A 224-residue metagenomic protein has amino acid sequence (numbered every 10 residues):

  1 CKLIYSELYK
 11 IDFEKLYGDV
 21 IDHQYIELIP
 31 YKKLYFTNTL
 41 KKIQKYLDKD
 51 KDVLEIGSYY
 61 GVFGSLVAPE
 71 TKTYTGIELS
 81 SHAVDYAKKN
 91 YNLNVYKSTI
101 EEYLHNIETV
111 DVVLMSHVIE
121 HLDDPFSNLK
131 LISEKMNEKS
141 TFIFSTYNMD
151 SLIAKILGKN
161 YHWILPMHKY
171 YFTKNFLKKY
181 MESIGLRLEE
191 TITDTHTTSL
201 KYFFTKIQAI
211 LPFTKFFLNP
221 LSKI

Functional and structural regions predicted by a protein language model:
C1-S116, F126-K130, T193-D194: Conserved N-terminal segment of class I S-adenosyl-L-methionine
S6-E7, V62-G64, S151-A154, T197-Y202: Short catalytic/ligand-binding loop motif for oxyanion handling, primarily in non-cytosolic enzymes, centered on
G18-I26, L157-L165, F204-L211: Short glycine/proline- and charge-enriched loop/turn segments that cap or connect secondary-structure elements
H117-H121: A short His-aromatic
F126-T141: A short glycine-rich, Lys/Arg-flanked "PGG" loop and its adjoining helix->strand segment in the class I
F144-Y170, N175-M181, K206: Short, glycine-/aromatic-enriched active-site segment of Class I SAM-dependent methyltransferases
K174-D194: A SAM-dependent methyltransferase catalytic signature shared across enzymes that methylate proteins
E190-I224: A C-terminal cap/extension of S-adenosyl-L-methionine-dependent methyltransferases that defines the acceptor-substrate
